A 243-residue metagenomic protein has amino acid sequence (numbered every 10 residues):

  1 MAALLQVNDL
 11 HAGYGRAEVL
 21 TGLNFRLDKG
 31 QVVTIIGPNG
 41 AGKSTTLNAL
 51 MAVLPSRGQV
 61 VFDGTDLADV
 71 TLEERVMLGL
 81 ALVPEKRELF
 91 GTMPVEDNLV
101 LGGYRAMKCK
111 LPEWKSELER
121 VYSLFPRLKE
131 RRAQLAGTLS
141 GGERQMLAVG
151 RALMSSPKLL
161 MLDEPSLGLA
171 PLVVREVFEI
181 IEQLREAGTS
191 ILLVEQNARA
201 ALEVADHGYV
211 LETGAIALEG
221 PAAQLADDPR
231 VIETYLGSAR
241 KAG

Functional and structural regions predicted by a protein language model:
A2-G243: Glycine-rich phosphate-binding loops of nucleotide-dependent enzymes
